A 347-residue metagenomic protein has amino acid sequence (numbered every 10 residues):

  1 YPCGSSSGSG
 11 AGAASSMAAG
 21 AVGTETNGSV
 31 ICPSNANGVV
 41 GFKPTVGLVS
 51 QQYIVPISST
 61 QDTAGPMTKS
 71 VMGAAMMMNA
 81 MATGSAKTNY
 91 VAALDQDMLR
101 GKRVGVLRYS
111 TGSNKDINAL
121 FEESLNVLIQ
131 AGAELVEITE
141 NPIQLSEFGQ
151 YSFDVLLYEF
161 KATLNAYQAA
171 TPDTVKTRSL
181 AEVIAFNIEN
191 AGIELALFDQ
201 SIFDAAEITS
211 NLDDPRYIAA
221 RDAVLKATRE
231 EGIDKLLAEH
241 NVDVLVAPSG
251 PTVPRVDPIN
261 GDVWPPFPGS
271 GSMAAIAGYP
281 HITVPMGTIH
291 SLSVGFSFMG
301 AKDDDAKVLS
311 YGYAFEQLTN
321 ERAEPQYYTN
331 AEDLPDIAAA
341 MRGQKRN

Functional and structural regions predicted by a protein language model:
Y1, S201-N347: Glycine-rich, small-residue loops and helix-cap segments that act as flexible hinges at active-site edges
Y1-M78, I276-T288, L292-S297: Short glycine/serine-rich loop segments
A14, N79-T83, N126-A133, L157 (+4 more regions): Sec-exported extracytoplasmic/periplasmic mature domains
S16-G20, S70, G101-K102, A131-E134 (+2 more regions): Loop/turn elements at helix/coil->beta-strand transitions in domains of secreted/extracellular proteins
V22-T26, T45, M81, L107-S110 (+4 more regions): Active-site-proximal beta-strand/loop segments in catalytic clefts of secreted hydrolases
V40-S124, A131, P142-L145, E189 (+1 more regions): A short helix-breaking turn/cap at a secondary-structure junction
M98-G105, L157-T228, T283-S293, R342-Q344: Short helix-loop capping/hinge segments that flank enzyme active sites or metal/cofactor-binding pockets
A133-Y151: Short connector loops at secondary-structure junctions
